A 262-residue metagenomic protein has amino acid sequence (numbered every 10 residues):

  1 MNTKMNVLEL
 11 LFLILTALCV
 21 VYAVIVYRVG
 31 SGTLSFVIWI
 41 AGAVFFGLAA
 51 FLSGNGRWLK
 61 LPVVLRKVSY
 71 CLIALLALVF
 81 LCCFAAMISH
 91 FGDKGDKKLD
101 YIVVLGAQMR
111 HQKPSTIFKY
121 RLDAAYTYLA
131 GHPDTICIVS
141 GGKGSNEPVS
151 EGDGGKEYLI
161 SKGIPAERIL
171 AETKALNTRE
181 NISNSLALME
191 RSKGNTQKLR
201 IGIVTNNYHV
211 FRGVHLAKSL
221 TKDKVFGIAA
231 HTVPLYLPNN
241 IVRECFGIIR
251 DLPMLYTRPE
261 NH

Functional and structural regions predicted by a protein language model:
M1-T3: Short, Lys/Arg-rich, polar N-terminal cytosolic tail immediately upstream of the first transmembrane signal-anchor
N6-N55: Membrane-embedded alpha-helical segments of integral membrane proteins
L10, I14, V63-R66, Y70 (+1 more regions): Polar/charged alpha-helical tracts
L11-V21, V44, L72-L78, C82 (+2 more regions): Lipid-exposed faces of alpha-helical membrane segments in multi-pass integral membrane proteins
V26-V29, G56, M87-K94, M254-R258: Perimembrane helix-loop junctions in membrane proteins
G47-D93: Transmembrane alpha-helices and immediately adjacent membrane-cytoplasm interface residues in multi-pass integral
C82-R243: A structural signal for short, hydrophobic/glycine-enriched beta-strand patches
L237-E260: A transmembrane-helix-recognition feature enriched in membrane-embedded lipid enzymes and envelope glyco-/phospholipid
